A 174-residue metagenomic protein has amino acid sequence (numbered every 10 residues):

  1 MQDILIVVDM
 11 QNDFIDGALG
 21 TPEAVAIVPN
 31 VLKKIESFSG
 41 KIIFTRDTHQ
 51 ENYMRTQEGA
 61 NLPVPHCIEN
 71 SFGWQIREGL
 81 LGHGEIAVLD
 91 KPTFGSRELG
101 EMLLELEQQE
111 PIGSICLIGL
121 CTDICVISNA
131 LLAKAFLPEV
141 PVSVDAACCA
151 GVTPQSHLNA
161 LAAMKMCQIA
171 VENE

Functional and structural regions predicted by a protein language model:
M1-V88, Q109, V152, L158 (+2 more regions): Active-site acidic carboxylates
N30-I35, I127-L137: Histidine-anchored nucleotide/phosphate-binding helix
F38-G40, L137-P141: A short helix->loop->beta-strand "cap" motif at the edges of active sites that frequently abuts
D47, F94, A147-C149: Active-site beta-loop-alpha junctions enriched in small/polar residues
N70-I124: Internal catalytic-core helix/loop-beta-alpha segment that presents or stabilizes conserved functional determinants
E98-G100, V152-Q155: Short, charged, surface-exposed secondary-structure boundary motifs
C116-L120, P141-P154, E174: A short glycine-rich beta-strand->turn/loop micro-motif centered on a GG-aromatic cluster
